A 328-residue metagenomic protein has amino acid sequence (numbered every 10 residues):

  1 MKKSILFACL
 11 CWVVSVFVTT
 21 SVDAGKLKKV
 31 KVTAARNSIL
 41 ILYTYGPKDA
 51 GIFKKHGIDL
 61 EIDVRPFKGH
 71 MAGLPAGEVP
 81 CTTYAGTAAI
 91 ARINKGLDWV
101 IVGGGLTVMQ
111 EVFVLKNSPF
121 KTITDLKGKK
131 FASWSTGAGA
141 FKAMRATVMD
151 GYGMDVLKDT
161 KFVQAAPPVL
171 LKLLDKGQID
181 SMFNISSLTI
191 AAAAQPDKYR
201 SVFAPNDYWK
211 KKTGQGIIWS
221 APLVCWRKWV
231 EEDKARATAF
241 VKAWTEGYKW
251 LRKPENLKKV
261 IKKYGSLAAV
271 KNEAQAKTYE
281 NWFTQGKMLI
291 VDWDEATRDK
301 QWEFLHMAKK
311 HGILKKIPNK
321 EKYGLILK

Functional and structural regions predicted by a protein language model:
M1-S4: Positively charged n-region of N-terminal signal peptides that target proteins for export
A8-F17: Bacterial N-terminal signal peptides
F17-A24: Sec/Tat signal peptide C-region and signal peptidase I cleavage site
G25-Q164, D180-S186, S201-F203: Short, glycine-/small- and polar/acidic-enriched structural segments that line small-molecule recognition paths
K55, N206-G216, K287-R298: Short, solvent-exposed loop/beta-turn-alpha elements that line the ligand-binding surface or hinge of extracytoplasmic
G86-A88, V163, P168-Y264: Pocket-lining segment of extracytoplasmic ligand-binding domains
V230-I313: Secondary-structure end/capping motifs
K310, K315-K328: Hinge/cleft segment of the Venus flytrap/periplasmic-binding protein
